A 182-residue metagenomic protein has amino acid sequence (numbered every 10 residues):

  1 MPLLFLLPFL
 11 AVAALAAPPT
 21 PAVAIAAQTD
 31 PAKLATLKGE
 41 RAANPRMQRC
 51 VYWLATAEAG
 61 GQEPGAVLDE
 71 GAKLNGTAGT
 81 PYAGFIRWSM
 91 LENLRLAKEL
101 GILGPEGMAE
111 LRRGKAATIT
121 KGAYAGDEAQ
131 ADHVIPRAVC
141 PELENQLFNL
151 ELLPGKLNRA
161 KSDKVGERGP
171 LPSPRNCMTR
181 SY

Functional and structural regions predicted by a protein language model:
M1-P8: Sec-dependent signal peptide recognition, specifically the positively charged N-region followed immediately by
F9-G126, N145, L152, R159-Y182: Nuclease and nuclease-like effector domains acting on nucleic acids or nucleotide cofactors
H133-A138, P154-N158: Short, flexible loop/turn elements at secondary-structure junctions
I135-N149: Short linker/helix segments within small regulatory modules
